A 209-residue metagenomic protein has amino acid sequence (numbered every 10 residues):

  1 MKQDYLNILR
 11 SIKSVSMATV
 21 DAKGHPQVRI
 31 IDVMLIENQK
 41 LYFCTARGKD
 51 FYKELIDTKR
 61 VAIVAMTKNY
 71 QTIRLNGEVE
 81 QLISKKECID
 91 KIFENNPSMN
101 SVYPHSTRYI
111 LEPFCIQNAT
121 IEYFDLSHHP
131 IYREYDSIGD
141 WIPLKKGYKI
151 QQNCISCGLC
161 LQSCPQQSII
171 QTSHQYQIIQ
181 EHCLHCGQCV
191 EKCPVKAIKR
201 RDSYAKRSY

Functional and structural regions predicted by a protein language model:
N7-A22, V61-A65: A short, Trp-centered hydrophobic/proline-enriched beta-strand micro-motif
I31-L35: A short, well-structured catalytic beta-strand-centered motif of the EAL phosphodiesterase domain for c-di-GMP
N38-Y42: Short active-site oxyanion
D50-F114, N118-T120, L126: Short, structured beta-strand-loop surface elements
L111-P113, E122-S163, Q167: Ferredoxin-type iron-sulfur electron-transfer modules and their immediate structural context
L159-Q175, Q188-A205: Iron-sulfur cluster-binding cysteine motifs and their immediate structural context in ferredoxin-like electron-transfer
